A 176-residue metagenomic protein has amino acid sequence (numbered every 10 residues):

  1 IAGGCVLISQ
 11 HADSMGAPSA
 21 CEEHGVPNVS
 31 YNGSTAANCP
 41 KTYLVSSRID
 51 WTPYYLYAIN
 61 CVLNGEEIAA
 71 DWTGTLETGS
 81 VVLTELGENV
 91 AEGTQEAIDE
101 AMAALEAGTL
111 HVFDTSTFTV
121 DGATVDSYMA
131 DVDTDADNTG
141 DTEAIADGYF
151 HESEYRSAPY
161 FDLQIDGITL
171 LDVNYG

Functional and structural regions predicted by a protein language model:
I1-G176: A residue-level marker of the well-folded mature domains of exported/periplasmic proteins
